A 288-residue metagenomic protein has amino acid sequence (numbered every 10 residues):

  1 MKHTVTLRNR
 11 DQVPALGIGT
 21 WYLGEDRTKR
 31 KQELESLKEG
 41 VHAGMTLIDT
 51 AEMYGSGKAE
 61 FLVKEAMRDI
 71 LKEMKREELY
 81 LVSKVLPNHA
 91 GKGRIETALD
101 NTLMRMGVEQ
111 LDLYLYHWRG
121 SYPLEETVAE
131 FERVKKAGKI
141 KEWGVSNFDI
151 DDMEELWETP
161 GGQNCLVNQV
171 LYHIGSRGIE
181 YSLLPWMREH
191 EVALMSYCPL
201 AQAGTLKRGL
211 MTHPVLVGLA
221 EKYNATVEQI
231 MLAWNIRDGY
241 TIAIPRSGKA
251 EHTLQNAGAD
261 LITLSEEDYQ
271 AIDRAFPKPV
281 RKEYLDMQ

Functional and structural regions predicted by a protein language model:
M1-E78, M287-Q288: N-terminal binding-site loop/beta-alpha segment at the start of enzyme catalytic domains that lines or forms
M1-V5, L62-R68, A98-D100, D151-M153 (+1 more regions): Alpha-helical scaffolding within the catalytic cores of extracellular/periplasmic polymer-degrading hydrolases
Q12-L16, G44-L47, K75-L79, V108-D112 (+4 more regions): Short, well-ordered coil/turn segments that N-cap beta-strands
G19-K31, S83-G93, H117: Active-site mouth loops of central-metabolism enzymes
R27-V41, G91-M106, E126, M153-E154: Short, acidic/polar
K75-H89, L113-H117, V170-Y172: A short, structured active-site edge motif that brings together acidic residues
I95-L115, R133-A137, T159: CE4/NodB-like, metal-dependent polysaccharide N-deacetylase domain that modifies extracellular/periplasmic N-acetylated
R119-Q288: Beta/alpha (TIM)-barrel catalytic core signal, keyed to glycine-rich beta->alpha loops juxtaposed to Asp/Glu that bind
